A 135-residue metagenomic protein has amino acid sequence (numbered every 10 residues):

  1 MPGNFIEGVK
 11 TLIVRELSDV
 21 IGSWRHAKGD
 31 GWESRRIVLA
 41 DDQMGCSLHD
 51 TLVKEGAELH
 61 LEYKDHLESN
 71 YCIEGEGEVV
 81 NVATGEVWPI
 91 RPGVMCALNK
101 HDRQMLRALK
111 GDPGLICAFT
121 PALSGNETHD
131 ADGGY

Functional and structural regions predicted by a protein language model:
M1-G45, T128-Y135: A short, N-terminal "cap"/entry segment at the start of jelly-roll beta-barrel domains of the cupin/DSBH fold
W32, S47-K64: Conserved short histidine dyad/triad with adjacent acidic residue
D50, Y63, N81-A83, A108 (+1 more regions): Residue-level recognition of conserved beta-strand positions in structured domain cores
D50-V53, K64-V79: Short, conserved beta-strand element in jelly-roll/cupin
L59-L61, V79-V80, L98, R103-K110: Short beta-strand His + acidic residue motifs that chelate non-heme Fe in jelly-roll/DSBH and cupin folds
S69, A97, G111-E127: A short hydrophobic beta-strand segment most commonly corresponding to one strand of the jelly-roll/cupin
T84-K100: Short acidic-glycine-tyrosine-enriched beta hairpin
